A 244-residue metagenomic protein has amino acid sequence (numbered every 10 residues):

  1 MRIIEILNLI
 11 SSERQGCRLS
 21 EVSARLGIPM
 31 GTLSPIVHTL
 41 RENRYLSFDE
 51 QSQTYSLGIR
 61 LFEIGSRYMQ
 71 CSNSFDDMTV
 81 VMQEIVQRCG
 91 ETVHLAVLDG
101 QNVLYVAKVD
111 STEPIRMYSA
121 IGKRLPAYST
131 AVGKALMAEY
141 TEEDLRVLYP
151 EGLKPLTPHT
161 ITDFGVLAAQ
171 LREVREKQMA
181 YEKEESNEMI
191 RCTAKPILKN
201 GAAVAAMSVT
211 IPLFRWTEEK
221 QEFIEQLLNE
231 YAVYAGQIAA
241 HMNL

Functional and structural regions predicted by a protein language model:
M1-M69, F75-D76, V233-Q237: N-terminal helix-turn-helix
R25, D77-R88, K177, Y234-I238: Amphipathic alpha-helical regulatory segments at dimerization interfaces that relay allosteric signals between sensory
L46-F48, L95-A96, I197: A structural signal for short hydrophobic beta-strand segments in well-ordered beta-sheet cores
S56-E151: Amphipathic alpha-helical effector-binding/dimerization core of metabolite-sensing transcriptional regulators
V147-Y149, A232-L244: Cysteine/selenocysteine-centered motifs that mediate thiol-based redox chemistry or coordinate metal-sulfur cofactors
H159-Y234: Extended hydrophobic
